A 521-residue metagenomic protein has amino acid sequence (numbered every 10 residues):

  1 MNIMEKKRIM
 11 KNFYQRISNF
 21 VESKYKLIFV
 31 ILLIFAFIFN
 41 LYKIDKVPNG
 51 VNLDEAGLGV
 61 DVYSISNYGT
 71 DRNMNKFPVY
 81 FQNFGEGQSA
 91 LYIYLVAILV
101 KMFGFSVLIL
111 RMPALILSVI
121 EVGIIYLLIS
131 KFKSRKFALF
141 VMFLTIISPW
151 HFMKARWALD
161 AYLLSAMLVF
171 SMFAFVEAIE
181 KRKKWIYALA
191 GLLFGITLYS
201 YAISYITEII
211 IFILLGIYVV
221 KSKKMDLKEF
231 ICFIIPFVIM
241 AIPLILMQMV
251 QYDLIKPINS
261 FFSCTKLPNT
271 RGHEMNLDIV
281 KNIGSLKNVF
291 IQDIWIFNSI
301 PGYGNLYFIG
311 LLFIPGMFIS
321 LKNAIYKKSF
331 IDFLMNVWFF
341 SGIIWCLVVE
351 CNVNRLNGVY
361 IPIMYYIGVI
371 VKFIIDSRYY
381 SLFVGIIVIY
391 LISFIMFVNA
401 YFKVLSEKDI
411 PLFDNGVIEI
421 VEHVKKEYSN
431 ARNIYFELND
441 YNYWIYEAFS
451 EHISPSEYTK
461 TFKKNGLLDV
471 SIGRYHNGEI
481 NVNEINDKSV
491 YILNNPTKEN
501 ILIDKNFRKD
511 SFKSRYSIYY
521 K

Functional and structural regions predicted by a protein language model:
M1-I17: Short, intrinsically disordered terminal tails adjacent to the first/last structured region
M4, N282-I283, N288-V289, I296-G302 (+2 more regions): Transmembrane helical bundles and short interhelical boundary loops of multi-pass, membrane-embedded
F13-N259, K281-V371, I375: Membrane-integral, polyisoprenol-dependent glycosyltransferases of the GT-C/oligosaccharyltransferase superfamily
G57-S66, S263-P268, K408-V424: Short extracytoplasmic/periplasmic juxtamembrane "stem" segments immediately C-terminal to an N-terminal membrane anchor
F81, F383-Y428, L438-F449, P455 (+1 more regions): Membrane-proximal, lumen/periplasm-facing interface regions of secretory-pathway glyco- and lipid-modifying enzymes
G272-N282: Hydrophobic alpha-helical transmembrane segments
E427-N439, S489-N494: Short hydrophobic beta-strand segments
T461-K521: Aromatic/acidic, Gly/Pro-rich catalytic loop(s) in extracytoplasmic/lumenal soluble domains of multi-pass membrane
